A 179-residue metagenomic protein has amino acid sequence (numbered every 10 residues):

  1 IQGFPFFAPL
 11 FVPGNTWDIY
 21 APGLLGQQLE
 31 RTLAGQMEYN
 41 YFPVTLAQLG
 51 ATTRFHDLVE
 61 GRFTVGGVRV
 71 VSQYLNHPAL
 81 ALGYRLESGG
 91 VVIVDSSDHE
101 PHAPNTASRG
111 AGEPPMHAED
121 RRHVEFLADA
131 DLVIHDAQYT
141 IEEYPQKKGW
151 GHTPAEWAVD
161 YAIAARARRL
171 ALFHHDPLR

Functional and structural regions predicted by a protein language model:
Q2-A107, R179: Binuclear metal-dependent hydrolase catalytic cores
H102-R179: Cap/insert and terminal regions of metallo-dependent hydrolase folds
